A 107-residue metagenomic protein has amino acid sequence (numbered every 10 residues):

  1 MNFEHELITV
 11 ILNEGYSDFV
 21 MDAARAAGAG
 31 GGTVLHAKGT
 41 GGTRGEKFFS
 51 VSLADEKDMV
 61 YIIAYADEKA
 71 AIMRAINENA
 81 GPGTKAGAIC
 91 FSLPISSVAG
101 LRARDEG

Functional and structural regions predicted by a protein language model:
M1-G107: Positively charged, small/polar-rich N-terminal and surface patches that mediate targeting and assembly and bind
